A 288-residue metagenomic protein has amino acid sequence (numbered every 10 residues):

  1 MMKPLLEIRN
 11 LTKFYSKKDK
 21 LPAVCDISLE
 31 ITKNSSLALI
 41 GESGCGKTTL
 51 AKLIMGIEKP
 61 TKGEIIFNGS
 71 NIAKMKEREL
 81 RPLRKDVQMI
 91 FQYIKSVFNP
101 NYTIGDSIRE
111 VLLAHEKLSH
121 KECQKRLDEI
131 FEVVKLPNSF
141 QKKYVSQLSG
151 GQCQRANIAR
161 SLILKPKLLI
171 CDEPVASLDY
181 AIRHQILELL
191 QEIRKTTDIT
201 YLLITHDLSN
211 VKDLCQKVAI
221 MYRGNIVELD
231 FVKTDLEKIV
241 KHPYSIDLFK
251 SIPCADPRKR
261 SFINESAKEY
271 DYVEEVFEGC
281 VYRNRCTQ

Functional and structural regions predicted by a protein language model:
M55: Helix-to-loop junction immediately C-terminal to a conserved catalytic motif
G63-N71: Conserved ABC transporter NBD signature motif
I72-Q88, A114, D235-V240, V273-F277: ABC ATPase NBD coupling module
E122-S139, F249-K250: Conserved ABC ATPase "signature" region
Y144-L148, Q152: Conserved ABC ATPase signature
K165: Conserved catalytic motifs of ABC-family nucleotide-binding domains
F231-Q288: Short catalytic/signature loops enriched in Gly
